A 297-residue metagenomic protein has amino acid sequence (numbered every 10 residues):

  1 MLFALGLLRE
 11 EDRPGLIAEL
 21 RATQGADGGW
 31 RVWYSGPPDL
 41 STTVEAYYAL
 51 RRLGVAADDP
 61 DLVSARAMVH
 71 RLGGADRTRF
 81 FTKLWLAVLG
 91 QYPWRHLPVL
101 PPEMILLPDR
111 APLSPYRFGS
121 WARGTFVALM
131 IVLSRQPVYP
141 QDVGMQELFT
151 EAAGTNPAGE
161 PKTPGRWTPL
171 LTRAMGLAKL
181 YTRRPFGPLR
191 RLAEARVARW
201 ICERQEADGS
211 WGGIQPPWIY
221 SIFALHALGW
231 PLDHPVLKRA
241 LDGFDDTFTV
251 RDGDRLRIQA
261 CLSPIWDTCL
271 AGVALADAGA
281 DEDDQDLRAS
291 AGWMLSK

Functional and structural regions predicted by a protein language model:
M1-K297: Preference for long, amphipathic alpha-helical scaffolds in soluble/luminal domains and all-alpha bundles
